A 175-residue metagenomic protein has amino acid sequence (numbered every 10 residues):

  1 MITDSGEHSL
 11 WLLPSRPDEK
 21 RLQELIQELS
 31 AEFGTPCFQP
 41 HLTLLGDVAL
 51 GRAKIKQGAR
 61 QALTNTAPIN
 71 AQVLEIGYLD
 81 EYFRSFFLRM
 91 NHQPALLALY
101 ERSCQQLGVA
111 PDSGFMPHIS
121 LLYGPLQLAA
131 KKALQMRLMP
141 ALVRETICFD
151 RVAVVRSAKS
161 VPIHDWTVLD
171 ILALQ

Functional and structural regions predicted by a protein language model:
M1-Q72, H92-R151, V161-Q175: Basic, often amphipathic N-terminal segments
E75-F83, V152-V161: Short proline/glycine- and acidic-rich turn/helix-capping motifs at secondary-structure junctions
